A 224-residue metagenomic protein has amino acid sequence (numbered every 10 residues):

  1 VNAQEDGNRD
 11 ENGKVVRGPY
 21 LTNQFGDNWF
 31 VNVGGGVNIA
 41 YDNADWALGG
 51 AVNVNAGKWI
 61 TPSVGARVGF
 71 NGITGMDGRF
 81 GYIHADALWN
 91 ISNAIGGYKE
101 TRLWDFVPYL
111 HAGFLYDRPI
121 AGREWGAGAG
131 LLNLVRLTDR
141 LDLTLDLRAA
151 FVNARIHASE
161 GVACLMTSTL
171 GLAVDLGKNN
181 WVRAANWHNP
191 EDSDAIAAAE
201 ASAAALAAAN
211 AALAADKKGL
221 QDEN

Functional and structural regions predicted by a protein language model:
A3-G57: Short glycine/proline- and aromatic-enriched beta-strand/turn motifs that initiate or cap beta-hairpins
D27, W46-V52, R79-I83, W104 (+2 more regions): Residues that define the transmembrane beta-barrel architecture of outer-membrane proteins
W29-F30, I60-V68, A94-G97, V135-L143 (+1 more regions): Repeated loop/turn-to-beta-strand initiation elements of outer-membrane beta-barrel proteins
V31-G35, A56, V64, V68 (+3 more regions): Membrane-embedded beta-strand positions of outer-membrane beta-barrel proteins
G35-Y41, F70-M76, I91-N93, A112-R118 (+2 more regions): Transmembrane beta-strands of outer-membrane beta-barrel pores
V54, A85, A129-L131, L145 (+1 more regions): Membrane-embedded beta-strands of outer-membrane beta-barrel proteins, especially the hydrophobic/small aromatic
P62-A127: Gram-negative (and chloroplast) outer-membrane scaffold detector with strong preference for beta-barrel transmembrane
T74-F80, R136-L220, N224: Predominantly the C-terminal beta-signal and adjacent terminal strand-loop region of outer-membrane beta-barrel
